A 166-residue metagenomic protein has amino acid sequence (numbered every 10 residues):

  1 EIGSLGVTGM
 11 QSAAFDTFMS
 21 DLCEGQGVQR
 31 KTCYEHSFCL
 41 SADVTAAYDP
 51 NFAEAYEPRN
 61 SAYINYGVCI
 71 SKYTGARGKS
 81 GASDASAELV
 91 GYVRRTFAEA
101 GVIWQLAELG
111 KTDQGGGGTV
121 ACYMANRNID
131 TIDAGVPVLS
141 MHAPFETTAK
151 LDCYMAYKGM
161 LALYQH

Functional and structural regions predicted by a protein language model:
E1-Y63, G115-G116: Acidic/histidine-rich catalytic neighborhood of metal-dependent amide-processing enzymes
L5, M19-L22, L40, L89 (+4 more regions): Generic detector of leucine side chains in alpha-helical contexts
M10-T17, D84-Y92, G115-G118, L151-K158: Conserved active-site and cofactor/substrate-binding residues in soluble primary-metabolism enzymes
M19-G27, Y48-D49, F97, G101 (+2 more regions): Structural signal for hydrophobic packing residues in well-ordered secondary-structure cores of soluble enzyme domains
C23-V28, C69-G75, V136-V138, A162-H166: Short C-terminal domain-edge/linker segments immediately following a structured domain
D49-F52, Y56-F145: Active-site-adjacent substrate-binding region of metalloamidase/peptidase-like peptide-processing proteins
A98, V136-H166: His/Asp/Glu-rich mid-to-C-terminal helical/loop segments that flank catalytic regions of hydrolases
